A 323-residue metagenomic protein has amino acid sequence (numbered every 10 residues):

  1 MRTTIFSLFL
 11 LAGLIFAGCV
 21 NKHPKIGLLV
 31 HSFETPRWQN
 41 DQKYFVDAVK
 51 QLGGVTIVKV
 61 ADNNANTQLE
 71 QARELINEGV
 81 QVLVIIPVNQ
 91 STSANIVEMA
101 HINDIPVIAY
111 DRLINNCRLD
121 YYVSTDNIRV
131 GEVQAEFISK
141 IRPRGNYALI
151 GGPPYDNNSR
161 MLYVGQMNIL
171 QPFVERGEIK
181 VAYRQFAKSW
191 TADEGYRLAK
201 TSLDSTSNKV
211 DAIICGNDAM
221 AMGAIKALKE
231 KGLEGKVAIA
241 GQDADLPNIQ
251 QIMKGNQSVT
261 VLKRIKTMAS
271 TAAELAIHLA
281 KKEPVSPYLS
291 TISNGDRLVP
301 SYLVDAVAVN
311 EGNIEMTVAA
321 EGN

Functional and structural regions predicted by a protein language model:
M1-I5: Positively charged n-region of N-terminal signal peptides that target proteins for export
F16-G18: C-terminal motif of bacterial Sec signal peptides marking the signal peptidase cleavage site
V20-K22: Bacterial signal peptide processing site
G27-L28, V80-P87, P106-Y110, A148-G151 (+3 more regions): Periplasmic-binding protein-like
L29-K43, I57-T67, V88-N89, R112 (+6 more regions): Hinge/beta->alpha junction and helix N-cap segments in small-molecule ligand-binding domains
P87-H101, Y183, K188-Q251: Hydrophobic alpha-helical
S91-R129, E136-G152, D245-M253, Q257-S258: Flexible loop/hinge segments that line or gate small-molecule binding clefts
P154-N158, I169-F173, T271-N323: Hinge/cleft segment of the Venus flytrap/periplasmic-binding protein
